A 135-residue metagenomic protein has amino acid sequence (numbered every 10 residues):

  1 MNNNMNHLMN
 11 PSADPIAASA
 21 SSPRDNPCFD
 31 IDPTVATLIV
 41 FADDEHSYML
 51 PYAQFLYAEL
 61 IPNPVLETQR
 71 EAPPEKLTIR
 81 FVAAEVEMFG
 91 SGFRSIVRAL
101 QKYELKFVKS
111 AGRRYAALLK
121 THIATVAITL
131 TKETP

Functional and structural regions predicted by a protein language model:
M1-P33: Anionic N-terminal interaction surfaces
N3, H7-L8, E85-P135: Helix-rich interaction surfaces within compact, conserved domain-sized segments that mediate assembly or partner
P33-V35, A72: Short gly/pro-enriched beta-turn/loop segments at secondary-structure junctions
V35-M49: Short aromatic-glycine motifs in intrinsically disordered, low-complexity regions
F41, I61, R80-V82, F89 (+1 more regions): A structural detector for beta-sheet-dominated domains
M49-E67: Phosphoinositide-dependent membrane-docking surfaces
V65-S95: Short, surface-exposed polybasic-and-hydrophobic patches located at secondary-structure transitions
